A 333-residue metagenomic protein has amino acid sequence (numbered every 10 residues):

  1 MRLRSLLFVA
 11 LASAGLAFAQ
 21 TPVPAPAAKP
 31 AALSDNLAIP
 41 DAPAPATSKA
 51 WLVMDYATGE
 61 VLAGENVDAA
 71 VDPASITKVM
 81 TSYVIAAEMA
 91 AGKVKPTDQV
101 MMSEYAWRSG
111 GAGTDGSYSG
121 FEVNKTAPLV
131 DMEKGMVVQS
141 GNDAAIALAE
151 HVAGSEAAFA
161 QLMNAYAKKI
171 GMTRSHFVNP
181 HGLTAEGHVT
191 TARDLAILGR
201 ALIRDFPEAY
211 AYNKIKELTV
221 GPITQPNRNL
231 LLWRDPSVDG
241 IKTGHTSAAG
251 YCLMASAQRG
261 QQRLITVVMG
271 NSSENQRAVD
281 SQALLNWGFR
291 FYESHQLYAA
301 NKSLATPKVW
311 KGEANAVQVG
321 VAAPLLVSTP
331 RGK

Functional and structural regions predicted by a protein language model:
M1-A50, Y298-K333: N-terminal secretory targeting signals
S5-A12, A160, E274, S281: Generic alpha-helix initiation/capping and coil-helix boundary signal
A12, P73, K95-P96, E150 (+3 more regions): Short amphipathic alpha-helical leader/targeting segments
Q20-R193, R200-R204, L218: Active-site-adjacent loops and short helices of periplasmic peptidoglycan-processing enzymes
M172-H176, T184-K333: Domain-terminus/edge residues, biased toward the C-terminal soluble/receptor-binding domains of extracytoplasmic
